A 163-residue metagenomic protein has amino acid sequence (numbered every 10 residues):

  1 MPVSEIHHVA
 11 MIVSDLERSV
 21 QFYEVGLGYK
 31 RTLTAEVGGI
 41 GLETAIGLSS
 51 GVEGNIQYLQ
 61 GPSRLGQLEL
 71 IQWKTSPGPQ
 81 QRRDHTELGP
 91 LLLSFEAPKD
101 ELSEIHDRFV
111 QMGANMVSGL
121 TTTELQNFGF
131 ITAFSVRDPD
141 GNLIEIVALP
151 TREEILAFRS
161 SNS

Functional and structural regions predicted by a protein language model:
I12-L65, S161-N162: Core segments of cupin and vicinal oxygen chelate
S14-E17, L33, P62-Q67, Q72-L143: Vicinal oxygen chelate
K30-G41, T121-E124, A148-E153: Conserved catalytic-core motifs of GNAT/GCN5-like acyltransferases
I40-A45, T75-Q81, E154-I155: A short, acidic/glycine-rich surface segment
Q57-L65, L143-E153: Short, basic, helix/turn surface patches
R152-S163: Acidic/histidine-enriched, glycine/proline-rich intrinsically disordered or flexible terminal extensions
